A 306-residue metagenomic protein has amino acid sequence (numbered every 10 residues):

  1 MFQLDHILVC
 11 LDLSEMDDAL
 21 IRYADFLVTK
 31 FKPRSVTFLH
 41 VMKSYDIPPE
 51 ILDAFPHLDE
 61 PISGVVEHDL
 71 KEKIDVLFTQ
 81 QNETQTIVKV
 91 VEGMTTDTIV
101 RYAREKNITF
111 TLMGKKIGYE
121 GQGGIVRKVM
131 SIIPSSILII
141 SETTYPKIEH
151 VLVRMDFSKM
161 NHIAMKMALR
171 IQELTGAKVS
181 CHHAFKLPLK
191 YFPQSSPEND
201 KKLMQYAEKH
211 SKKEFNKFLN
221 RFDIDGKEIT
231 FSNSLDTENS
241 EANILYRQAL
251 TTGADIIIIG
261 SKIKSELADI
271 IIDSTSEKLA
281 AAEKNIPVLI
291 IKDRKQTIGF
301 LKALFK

Functional and structural regions predicted by a protein language model:
M1-P56, H150-M204, D223-K227, K278 (+2 more regions): Small/aliphatic-rich secondary-structure junction motif
Q3, K30, D97-K147, A249-G299: Gly/Ser-rich helix-loop-strand patches that form or flank binding pockets for ribonucleotide-derived cofactors
T37-L39, I87-V91, L138, S180-H182 (+3 more regions): General small-molecule cofactor/ligand-binding pocket signal
P49, Y191-S195, N243-I244, D269-I270 (+1 more regions): Short, well-ordered secondary-structure micro-motifs
P56-D69, D200-K213: A short acidic, glycine-rich active-site loop that binds or catalyzes chemistry on phosphate/adenosine moieties
T79-I87, I224-S232: A short helix-to-beta-strand connector/capping loop
V90-I99, S234-A242: Charged docking surfaces used in two-component/phosphorelay signaling
N216-L219, E238-L250: A short, acidic, amphipathic alpha-helical segment used as a generic capping/interface helix at domain edges
